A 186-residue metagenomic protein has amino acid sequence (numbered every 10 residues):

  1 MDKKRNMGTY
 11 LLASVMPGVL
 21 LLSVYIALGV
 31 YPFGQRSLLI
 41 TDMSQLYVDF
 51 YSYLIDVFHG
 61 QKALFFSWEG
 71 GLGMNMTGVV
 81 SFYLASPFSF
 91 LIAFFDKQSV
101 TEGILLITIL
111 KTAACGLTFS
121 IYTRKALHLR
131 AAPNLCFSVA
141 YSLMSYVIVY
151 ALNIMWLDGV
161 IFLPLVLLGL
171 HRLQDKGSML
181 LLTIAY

Functional and structural regions predicted by a protein language model:
M1-M16: N-terminal membrane topogenic signal
T9-L11, L129-C136, G177-L182: Membrane-interfacial loop-to-transmembrane alpha-helix junctions, especially the N-terminal start
P17, F162-L168, A185: Hydrophobic transmembrane helix bundles of membrane-integrated enzymes that assemble and modify cell-envelope
G18-F119, V139-I161: Membrane-interface coil-to-helix junctions
A93, R124-K125, R172: Transmembrane helix-loop junction
L106, L135, V139, T183-Y186: Residue-level signature of the transmembrane alpha-helical core of multi-pass small-molecule transporters
S120-S142: Transmembrane-helix signature of polytopic, membrane-embedded enzymes that assemble or transfer cell-envelope glycans
V166-L181: Membrane-interface transmembrane helices that cradle and orient dolichyl/undecaprenyl
